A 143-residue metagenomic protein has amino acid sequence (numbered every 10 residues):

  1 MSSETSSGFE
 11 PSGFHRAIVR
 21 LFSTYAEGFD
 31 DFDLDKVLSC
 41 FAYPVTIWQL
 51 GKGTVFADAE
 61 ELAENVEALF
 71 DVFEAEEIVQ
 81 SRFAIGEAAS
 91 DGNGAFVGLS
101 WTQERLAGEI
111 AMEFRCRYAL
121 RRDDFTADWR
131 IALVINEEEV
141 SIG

Functional and structural regions predicted by a protein language model:
M1-Y43, E60, I142: Short, low-complexity N-terminal intrinsically disordered segments enriched in polar/charged residues
L34-G86: A solvent-exposed, acidic/Ser-Thr-rich amphipathic alpha-helical stretch
E60, E77, D91-N93, G108-M112: A generic structural micro-feature
E67, G98-E104, E137: Generic short beta-strand segments
R82-A88, S100-Q103, R115-R122: Hydrophobic/aromatic beta-strand elements that line small-molecule binding cavities or substrate pockets in beta-rich
S90-N93, D124-T126: Short strand-connecting beta-turns/loops that link adjacent beta-strands
A111-G143: Short beta-strand edge/turn micro-motifs at domain boundaries
